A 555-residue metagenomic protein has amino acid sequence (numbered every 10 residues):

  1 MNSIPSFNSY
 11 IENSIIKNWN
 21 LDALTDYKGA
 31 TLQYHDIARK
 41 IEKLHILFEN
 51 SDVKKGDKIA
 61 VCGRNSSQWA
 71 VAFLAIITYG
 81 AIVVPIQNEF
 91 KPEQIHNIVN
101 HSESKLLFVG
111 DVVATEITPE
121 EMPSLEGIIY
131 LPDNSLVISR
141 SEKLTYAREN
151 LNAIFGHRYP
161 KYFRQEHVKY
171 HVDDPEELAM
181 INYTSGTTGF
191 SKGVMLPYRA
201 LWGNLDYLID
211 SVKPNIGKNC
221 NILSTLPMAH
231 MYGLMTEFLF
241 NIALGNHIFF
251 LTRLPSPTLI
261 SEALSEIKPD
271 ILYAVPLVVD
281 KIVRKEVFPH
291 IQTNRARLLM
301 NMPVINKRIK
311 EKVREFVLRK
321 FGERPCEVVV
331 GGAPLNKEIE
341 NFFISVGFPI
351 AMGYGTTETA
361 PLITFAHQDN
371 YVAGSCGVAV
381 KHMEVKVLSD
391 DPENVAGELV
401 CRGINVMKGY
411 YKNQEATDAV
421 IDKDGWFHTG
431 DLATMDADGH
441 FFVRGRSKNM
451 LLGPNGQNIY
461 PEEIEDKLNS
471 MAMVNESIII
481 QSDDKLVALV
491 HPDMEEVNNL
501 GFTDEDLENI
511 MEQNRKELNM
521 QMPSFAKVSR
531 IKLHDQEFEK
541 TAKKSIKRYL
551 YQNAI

Functional and structural regions predicted by a protein language model:
W19, R148-Y183, F190, N215-N221: Conserved pre-ATP/AMP-binding loop-to-beta segment of ANL
A30, I46-E93, T225: Conserved AMP-binding/adenylate-forming
Q33-H35, A179-L205: Conserved AMP-binding A3 loop
S51, T78-G156, D484: Structural core segment of the AMP-binding/adenylate-forming
W202-N221, A229-E315, R324, P349: Conserved AMP-binding/adenylation subdomain of ANL enzymes
F249-L251, V328, K337-G397, N405-K408 (+1 more regions): Conserved ATP-binding loop and adjacent catalytic segment of the adenylate-forming AMP-binding
K386, E393-G453, S470: Conserved ATP-binding/catalytic segment of the ANL
L451, E476, Q481-V487, R515-I555: Conserved C-terminal "lid"/linker of ANL adenylate-forming enzymes
